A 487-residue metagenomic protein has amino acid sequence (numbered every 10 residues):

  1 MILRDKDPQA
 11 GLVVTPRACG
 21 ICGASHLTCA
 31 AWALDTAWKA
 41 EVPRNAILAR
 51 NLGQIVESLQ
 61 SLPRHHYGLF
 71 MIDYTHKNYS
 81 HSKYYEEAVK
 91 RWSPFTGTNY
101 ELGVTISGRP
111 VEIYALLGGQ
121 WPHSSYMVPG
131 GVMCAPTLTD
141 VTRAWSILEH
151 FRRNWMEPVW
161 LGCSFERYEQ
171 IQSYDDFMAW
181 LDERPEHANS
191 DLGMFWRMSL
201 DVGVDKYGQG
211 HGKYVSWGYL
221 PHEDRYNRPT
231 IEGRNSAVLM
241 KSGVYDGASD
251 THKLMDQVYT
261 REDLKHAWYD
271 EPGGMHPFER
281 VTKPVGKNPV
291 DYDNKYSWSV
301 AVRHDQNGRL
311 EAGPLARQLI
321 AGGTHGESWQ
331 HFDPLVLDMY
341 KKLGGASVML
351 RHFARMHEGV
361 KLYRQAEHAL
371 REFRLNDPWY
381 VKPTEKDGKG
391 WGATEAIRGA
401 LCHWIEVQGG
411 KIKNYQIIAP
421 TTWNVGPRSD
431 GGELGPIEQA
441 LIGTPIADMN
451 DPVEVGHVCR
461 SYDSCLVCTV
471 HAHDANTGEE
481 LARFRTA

Functional and structural regions predicted by a protein language model:
M1-R398, A419-A487: Active-site bordering "gate/hinge" segments that shape substrate access to catalytic or cofactor-binding pockets
A393, C402-E406: Short, surface-exposed charged micro-motifs
